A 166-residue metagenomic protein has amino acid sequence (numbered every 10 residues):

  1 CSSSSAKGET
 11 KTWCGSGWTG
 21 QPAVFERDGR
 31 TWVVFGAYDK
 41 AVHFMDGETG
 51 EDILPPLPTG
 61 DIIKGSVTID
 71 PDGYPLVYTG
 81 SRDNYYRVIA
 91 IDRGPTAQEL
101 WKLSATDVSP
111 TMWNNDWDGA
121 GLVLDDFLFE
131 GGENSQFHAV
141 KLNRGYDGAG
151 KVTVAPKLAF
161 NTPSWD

Functional and structural regions predicted by a protein language model:
C1-D166: Extracytoplasmic/lumenal domain signature
